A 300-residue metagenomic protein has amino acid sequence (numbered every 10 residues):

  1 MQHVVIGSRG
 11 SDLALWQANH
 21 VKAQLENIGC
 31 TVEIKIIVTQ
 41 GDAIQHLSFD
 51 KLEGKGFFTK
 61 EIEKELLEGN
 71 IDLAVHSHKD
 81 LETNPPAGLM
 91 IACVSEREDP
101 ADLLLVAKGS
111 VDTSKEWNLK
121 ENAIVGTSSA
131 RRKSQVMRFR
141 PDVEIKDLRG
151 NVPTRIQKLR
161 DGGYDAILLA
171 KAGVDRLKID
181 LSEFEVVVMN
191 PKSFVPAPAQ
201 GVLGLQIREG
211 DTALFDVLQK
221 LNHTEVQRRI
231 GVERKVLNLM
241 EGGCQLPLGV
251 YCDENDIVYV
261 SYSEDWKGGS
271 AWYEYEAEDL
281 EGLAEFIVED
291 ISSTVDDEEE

Functional and structural regions predicted by a protein language model:
Q2-I44, K51-E53, R138, D142-E300: Small-molecule-sensing regulatory modules
L47-L73: Short, structured active-site "lid" loops
K55, N70-S77, D165-A170: Paired acidic/hydrophobic, glycine-rich loop segments that form the ligand-binding mouth/hinge of periplasmic-binding
H78-K79, A87-D142: A conserved helix-loop-strand patch within extracytoplasmic ligand-binding domains of the periplasmic binding
H78-L81, A172-V174: Short glycine-rich anion-binding loops that position phosphate/pyrophosphate groups of nucleotides and phosphorylated
E82, A87-A101, L181-V195: A short, gly/pro- and small-residue-rich
